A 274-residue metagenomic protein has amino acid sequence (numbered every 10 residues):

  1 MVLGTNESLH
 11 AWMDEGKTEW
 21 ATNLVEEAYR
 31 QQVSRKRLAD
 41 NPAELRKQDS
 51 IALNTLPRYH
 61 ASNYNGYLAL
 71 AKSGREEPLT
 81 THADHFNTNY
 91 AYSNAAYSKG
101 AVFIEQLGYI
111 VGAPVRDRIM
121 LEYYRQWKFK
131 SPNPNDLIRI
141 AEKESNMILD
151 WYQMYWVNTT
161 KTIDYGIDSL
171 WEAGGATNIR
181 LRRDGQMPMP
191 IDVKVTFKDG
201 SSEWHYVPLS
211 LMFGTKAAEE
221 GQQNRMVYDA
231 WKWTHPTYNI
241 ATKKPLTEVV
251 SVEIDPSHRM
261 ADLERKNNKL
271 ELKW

Functional and structural regions predicted by a protein language model:
M1-D184, P188: Hydrophobic alpha-helical and helix-loop surface patches within well-folded domains that function as non-catalytic
P114, W127-W274: Non-catalytic accessory/interaction domains
